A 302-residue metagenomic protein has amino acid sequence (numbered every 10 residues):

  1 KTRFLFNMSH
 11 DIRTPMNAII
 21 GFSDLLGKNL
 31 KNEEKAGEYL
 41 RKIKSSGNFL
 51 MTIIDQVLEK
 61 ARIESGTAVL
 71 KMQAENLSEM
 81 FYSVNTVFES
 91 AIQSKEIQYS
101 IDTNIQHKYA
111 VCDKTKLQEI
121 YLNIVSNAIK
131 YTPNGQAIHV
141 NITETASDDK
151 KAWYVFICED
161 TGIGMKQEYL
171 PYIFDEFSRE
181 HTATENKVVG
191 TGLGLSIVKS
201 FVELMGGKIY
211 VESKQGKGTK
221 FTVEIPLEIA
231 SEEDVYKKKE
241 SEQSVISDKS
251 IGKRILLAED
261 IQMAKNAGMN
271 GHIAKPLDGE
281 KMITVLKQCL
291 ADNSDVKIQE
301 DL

Functional and structural regions predicted by a protein language model:
K1-K28, N48: Primarily the dimerization/phosphotransfer
I20-F22, F49-K60, M80: Coiled-coil phosphoacceptor/dimerization helix of two-component systems
G21, M165-R179, A264: Short conserved segment of the HATPase_c
T52, S83, S94, E224-L257 (+1 more regions): Disordered, acidic interdomain junction associated with two-component signaling
A61-M72: Helix-loop junction within the histidine kinase core
K71-N76, Q93, Q98-K108, T145: Conserved catalytic submotifs in the C-terminal HATPase_c
